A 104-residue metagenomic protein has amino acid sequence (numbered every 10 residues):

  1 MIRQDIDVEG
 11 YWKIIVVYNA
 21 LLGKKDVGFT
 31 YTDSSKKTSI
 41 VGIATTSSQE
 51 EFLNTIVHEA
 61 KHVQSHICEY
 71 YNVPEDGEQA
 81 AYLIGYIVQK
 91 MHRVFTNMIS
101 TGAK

Functional and structural regions predicted by a protein language model:
M1-K13: Zn2+-dependent metallopeptidase catalytic core
K13-E50, V63: Active-site scaffold of zinc-dependent metalloenzymes
N54-H66: Active-site recognition of the HExxH zinc-binding catalytic motif
P74-K104: Post-HExxH zinc-binding segment in Zn-dependent metallohydrolases
